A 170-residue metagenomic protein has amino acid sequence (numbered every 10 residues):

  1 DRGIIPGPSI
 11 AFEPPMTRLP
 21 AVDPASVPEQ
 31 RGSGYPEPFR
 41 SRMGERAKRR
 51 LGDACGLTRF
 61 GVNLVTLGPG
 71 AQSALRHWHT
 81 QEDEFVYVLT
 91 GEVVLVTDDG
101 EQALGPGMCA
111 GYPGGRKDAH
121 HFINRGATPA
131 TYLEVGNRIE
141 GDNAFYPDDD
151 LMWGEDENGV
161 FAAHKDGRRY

Functional and structural regions predicted by a protein language model:
G3, G7-R59, A144-Y170: A short, N-terminal "cap"/entry segment at the start of jelly-roll beta-barrel domains of the cupin/DSBH fold
E45-K48, N63-H79, K117: Conserved short histidine dyad/triad with adjacent acidic residue
G56, G114-D142: Ligand-binding loop in jelly-roll beta-barrel domains
T58, V96-G100: Short strand-coil-strand connectors
L64-G68, H79-V96, V135-N137: Short, conserved beta-strand element in jelly-roll/cupin
G68-Q72, E92, E101, R116-K117 (+2 more regions): Short, charged/polar surface micro-motifs in flexible loops or helix N-caps
D99-G114: Short acidic-glycine-tyrosine-enriched beta hairpin
